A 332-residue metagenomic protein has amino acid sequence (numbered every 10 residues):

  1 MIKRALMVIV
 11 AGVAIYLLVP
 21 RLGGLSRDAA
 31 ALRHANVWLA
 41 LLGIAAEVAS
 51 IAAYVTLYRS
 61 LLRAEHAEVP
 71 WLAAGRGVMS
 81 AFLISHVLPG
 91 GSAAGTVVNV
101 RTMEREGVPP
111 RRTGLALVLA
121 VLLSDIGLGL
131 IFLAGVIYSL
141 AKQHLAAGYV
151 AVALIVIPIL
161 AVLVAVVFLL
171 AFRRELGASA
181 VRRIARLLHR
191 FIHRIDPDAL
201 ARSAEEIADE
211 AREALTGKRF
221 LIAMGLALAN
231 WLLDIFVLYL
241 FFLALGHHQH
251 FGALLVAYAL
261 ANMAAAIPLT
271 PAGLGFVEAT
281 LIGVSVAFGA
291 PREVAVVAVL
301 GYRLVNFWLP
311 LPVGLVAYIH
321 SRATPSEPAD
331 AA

Functional and structural regions predicted by a protein language model:
M1-L25, A30, A81-P197, L274-A332: Transmembrane helix-loop-helix hairpins in multi-pass inner-membrane proteins
A5-L6, A40-I44, W71-R76, V152-P158 (+4 more regions): Hydrophobic alpha-helical transmembrane segments
A11-G12, W38-A46, S80-S85, H193 (+2 more regions): Short alpha-helical transmembrane interface motifs in multi-pass membrane proteins
S26-A31, M103, S203-L215: A short amphipathic helical element positioned immediately N-terminal to and/or at the very start of a transmembrane
A52-Y58, G90-N99, V237, G252 (+1 more regions): Transmembrane helix boundary and interhelical junction motifs in multipass membrane proteins
A53-S80, F242-V256: Membrane-embedded helical hairpins/re-entrant loop segments and their flanking transmembrane helices within multi-pass
E65, F242-I267, P271-G301: Membrane-interfacial helix-loop connectors
E205, E210-L260: Transmembrane helical segments that form the transport core of multi-pass membrane transport proteins
